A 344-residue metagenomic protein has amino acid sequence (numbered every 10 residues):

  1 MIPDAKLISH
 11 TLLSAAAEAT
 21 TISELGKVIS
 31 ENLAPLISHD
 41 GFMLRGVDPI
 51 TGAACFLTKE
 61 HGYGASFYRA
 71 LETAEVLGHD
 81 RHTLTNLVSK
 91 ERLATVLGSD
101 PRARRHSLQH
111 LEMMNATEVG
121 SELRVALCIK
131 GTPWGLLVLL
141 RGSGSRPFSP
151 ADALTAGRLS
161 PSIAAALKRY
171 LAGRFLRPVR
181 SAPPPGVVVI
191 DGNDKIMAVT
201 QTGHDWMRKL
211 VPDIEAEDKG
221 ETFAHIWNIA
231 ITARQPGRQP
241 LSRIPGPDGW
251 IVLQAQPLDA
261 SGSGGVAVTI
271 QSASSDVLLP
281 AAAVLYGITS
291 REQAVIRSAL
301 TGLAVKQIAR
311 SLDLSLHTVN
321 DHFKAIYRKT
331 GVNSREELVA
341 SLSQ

Functional and structural regions predicted by a protein language model:
I2-A151, T155, P161, A165 (+1 more regions): Regulatory input/activation interfaces that engage signals or partners
L167-A182: Short alpha-helical interdomain "coupling" segment at the junction between an upstream regulatory sensor module
P183-I244: PAS-family sensory domains
P183-P184, I270-S290: Regulatory hinge/linker segments at domain boundaries that couple sensory/effector modules to output domains
H225-S275: PAS-family sensory/regulatory modules and their coupling/dimerization elements
T289, G302-E337: Recognition helix of helix-turn-helix DNA-binding domains
R291-V295: The N-cap/first-turn positions of alpha helices within or immediately adjacent to helix-turn-helix DNA-binding domains
A299-L303, L342: Short helix-to-turn junction characteristic of helix-turn-helix DNA-binding domains, especially the helix
